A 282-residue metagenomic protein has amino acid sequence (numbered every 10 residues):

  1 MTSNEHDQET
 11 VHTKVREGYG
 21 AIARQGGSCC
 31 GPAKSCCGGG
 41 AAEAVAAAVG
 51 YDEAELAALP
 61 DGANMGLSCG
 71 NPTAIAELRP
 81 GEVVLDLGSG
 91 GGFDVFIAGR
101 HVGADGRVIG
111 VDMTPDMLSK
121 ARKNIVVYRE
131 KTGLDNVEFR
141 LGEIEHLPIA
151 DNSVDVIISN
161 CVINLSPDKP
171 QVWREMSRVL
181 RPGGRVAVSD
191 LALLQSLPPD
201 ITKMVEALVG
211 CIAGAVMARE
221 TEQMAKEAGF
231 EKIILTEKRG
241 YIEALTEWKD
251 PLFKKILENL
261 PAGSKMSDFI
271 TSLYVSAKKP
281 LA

Functional and structural regions predicted by a protein language model:
T2, K226-A282: C-terminal lobe and adjacent flexible extensions of AdoMet/dcAdoMet transferase-like proteins
T2-V45: N-terminal auxiliary segments of SAM/dcSAM-dependent transferases
G39-V83, D94-H101: Conserved alpha-helix/loop element of class I SAM-dependent methyltransferases that forms part of the SAM/SAH-binding
R79-H146: Class I SAM-dependent methyltransferase SAM/SAH-binding core
V84, I157-I158: Hydrophobic beta-strand segment of the Class I
P170-R185: A short glycine-rich, Lys/Arg-flanked "PGG" loop and its adjoining helix->strand segment in the class I
A192-I212: Short, glycine-/aromatic-enriched active-site segment of Class I SAM-dependent methyltransferases
A213-G229: Short alpha-helix
